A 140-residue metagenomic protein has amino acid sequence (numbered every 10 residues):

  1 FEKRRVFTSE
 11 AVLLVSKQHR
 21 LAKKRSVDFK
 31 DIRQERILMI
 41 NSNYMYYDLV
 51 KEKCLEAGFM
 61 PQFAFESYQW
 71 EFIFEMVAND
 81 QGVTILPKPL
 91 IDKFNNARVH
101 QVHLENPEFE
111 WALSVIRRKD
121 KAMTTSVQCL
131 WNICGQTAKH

Functional and structural regions predicted by a protein language model:
F1-A11, V15, I73, A78 (+1 more regions): Short beta-strand-centered segments that line the small-molecule binding cleft or hinge of alpha/beta clamshell
L14, M39-I40, E66, T84 (+1 more regions): Active-site-adjacent beta-strand anchor residues
S16-R20, K119-K121: Short loop segments at secondary-structure junctions
K17, K88-L90, L113: Short secondary-structure boundary segments
A22, R36-A57, M123-W131: Secondary-structure junction motif
N43-H100: Hydrophobic hinge/microswitch elements
H100-H140: A late-sequence structural motif
